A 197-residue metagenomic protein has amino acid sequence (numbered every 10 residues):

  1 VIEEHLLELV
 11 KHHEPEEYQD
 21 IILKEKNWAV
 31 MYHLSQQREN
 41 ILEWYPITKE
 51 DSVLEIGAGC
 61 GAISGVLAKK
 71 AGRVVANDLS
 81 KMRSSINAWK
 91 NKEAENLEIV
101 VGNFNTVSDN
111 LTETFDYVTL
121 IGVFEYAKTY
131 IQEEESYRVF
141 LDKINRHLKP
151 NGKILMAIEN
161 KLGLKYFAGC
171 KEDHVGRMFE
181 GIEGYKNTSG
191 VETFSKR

Functional and structural regions predicted by a protein language model:
V1-H13: N-terminal auxiliary segments of SAM/dcSAM-dependent transferases
E50-G59: Conserved class I S-adenosyl-L-methionine
C60-A71: Conserved SAM-binding loop of SAM-dependent methyltransferases across substrates and taxa, primarily the Class I
K70-T106: Class I SAM-dependent methyltransferase SAM/SAH-binding core
D109-V118: A short acidic, Gly/Pro-enriched loop at the edge of an enzyme's catalytic core that lines a small-molecule cofactor
E135-K153: A short glycine-rich, Lys/Arg-flanked "PGG" loop and its adjoining helix->strand segment in the class I
L155-M178: Conserved class I S-adenosyl-L-methionine
S189-R197: Short alpha-helix
